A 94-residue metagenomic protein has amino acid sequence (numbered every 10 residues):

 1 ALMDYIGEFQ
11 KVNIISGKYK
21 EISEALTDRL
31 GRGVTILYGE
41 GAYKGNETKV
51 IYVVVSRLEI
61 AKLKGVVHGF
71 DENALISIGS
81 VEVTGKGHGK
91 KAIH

Functional and structural regions predicted by a protein language model:
A1-H94: Positively charged, small/polar-rich N-terminal and surface patches that mediate targeting and assembly and bind
